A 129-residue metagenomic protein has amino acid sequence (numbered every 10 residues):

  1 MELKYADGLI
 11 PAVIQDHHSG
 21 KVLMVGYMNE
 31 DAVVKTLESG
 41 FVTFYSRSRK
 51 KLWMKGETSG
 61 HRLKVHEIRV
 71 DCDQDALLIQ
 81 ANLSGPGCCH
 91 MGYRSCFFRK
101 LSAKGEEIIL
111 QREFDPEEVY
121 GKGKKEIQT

Functional and structural regions predicted by a protein language model:
M1-L23, M28-T129: C-terminal binding/interaction regions
